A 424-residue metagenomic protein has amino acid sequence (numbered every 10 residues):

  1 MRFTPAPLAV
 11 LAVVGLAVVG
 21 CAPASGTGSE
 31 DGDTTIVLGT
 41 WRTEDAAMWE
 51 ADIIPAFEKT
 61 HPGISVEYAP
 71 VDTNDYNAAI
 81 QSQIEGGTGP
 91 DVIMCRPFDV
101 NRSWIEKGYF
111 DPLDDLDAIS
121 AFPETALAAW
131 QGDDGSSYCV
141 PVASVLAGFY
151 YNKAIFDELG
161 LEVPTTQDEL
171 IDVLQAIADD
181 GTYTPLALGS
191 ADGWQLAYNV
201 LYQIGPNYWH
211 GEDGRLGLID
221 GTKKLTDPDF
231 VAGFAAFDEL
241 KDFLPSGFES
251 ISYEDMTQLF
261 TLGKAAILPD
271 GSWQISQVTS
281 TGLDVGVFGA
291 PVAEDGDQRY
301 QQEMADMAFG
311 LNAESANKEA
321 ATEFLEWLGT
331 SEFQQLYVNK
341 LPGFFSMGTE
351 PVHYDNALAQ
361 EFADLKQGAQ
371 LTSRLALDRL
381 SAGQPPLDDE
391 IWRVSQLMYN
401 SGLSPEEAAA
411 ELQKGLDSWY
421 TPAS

Functional and structural regions predicted by a protein language model:
F3-T4, L8-A9, V14, V18-R102 (+6 more regions): Conserved N-terminal structural module of periplasmic/extracytoplasmic solute-binding proteins
P55, K59, E158-L159, A235 (+2 more regions): Extracytoplasmic/periplasmic substrate-recognition and gating elements
Q83, P90-D91, S120-I155, T184-L188 (+2 more regions): A structural signal for short loop-to-beta-strand junctions that line the ligand-binding cleft of periplasmic/secreted
R96-A147, N199-L201, F288: Hinge/lid segment of periplasmic solute-binding proteins
D111-T125, S190, N207-A232, S280 (+4 more regions): Short, solvent-exposed loop/beta-turn-alpha elements that line the ligand-binding surface or hinge of extracytoplasmic
G132, M347-T349, A363-D417: C-terminal capping/gating helix-and-loop segments adjacent to ligand/active sites or protein-protein/ligand interfaces
Y138-P141, A147, I171-G221, A265: Extracytoplasmic/periplasmic solute-binding protein
L174, I219-E249: Glycine-centered hinge/linker elements that transmit conformational signals in sensory and ligand-binding systems
